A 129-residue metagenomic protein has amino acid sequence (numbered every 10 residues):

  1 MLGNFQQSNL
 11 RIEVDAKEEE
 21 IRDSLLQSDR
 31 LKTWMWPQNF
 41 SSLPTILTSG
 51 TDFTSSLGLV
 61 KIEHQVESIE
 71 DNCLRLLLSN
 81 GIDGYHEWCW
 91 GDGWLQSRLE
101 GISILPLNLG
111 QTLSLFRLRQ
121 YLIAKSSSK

Functional and structural regions predicted by a protein language model:
M1-T45: Hydrophobic ligand-binding cavity/cleft-lining segments
F5, L57-L59, G81-D83: Glycine-centered tight beta-turn/hairpin loop motif at sheet-sheet or coil-to-beta transitions
I12, I62-S68, G84-D92: Hydrophobic/aromatic beta-strand elements that line small-molecule binding cavities or substrate pockets in beta-rich
D15-K17, G58-L59, D71-N72, G91-W94: Short glycine/proline-enriched coil/turn segments at helix->beta-strand junctions
S42-T45, G58-E70: A short, surface-exposed loop/turn module that caps and links secondary-structure elements
I46-T54, S68-L77: Short, hydrophobic/aromatic-rich segments at coil-to-beta transitions
C73-K129: Beta-strand/loop substructures that line and gate deep hydrophobic ligand-binding cavities in soluble
